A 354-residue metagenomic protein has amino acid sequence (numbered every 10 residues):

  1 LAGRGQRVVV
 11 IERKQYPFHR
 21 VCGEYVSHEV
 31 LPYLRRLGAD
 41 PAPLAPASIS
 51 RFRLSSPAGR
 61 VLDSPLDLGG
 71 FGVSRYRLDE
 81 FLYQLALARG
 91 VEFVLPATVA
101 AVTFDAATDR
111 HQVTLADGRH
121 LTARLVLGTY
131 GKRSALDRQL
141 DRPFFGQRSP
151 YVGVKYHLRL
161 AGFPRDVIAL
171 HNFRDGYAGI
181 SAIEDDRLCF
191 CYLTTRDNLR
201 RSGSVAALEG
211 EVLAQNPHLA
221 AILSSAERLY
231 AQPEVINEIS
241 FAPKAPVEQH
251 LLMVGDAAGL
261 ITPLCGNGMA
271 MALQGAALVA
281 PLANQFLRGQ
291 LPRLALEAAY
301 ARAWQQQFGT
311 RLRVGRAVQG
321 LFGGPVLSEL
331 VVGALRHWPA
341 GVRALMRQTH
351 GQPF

Functional and structural regions predicted by a protein language model:
A2-C22: Glycine-rich FAD pyrophosphate-binding loop
G3, P32, Q84, A88 (+3 more regions): Short, well-ordered alpha-helices that flank and scaffold nucleotide-derived cofactor binding pockets
Q6, A39, V91: Short phosphate-binding/catalytic loops that engage adenosine nucleotides
L31-Y83, F104: A conserved beta-strand/loop capping segment in the N-terminal third of enzymes that catalyze redox or closely related
D67-G72, R142-F144, G266-A270: Short glycine-enriched, charge-decorated loop/helix-capping segments at active-site entrances that position
L85-I222: Predominantly flavin-linked oxidoreductase catalytic cores and closely associated redox partners
H120, R200-L282: FAD/FMN-dependent oxidoreductases across multiple families
P281-F354: C-terminal helical "tail/cap" subdomain of flavin- and related membrane-associated enzymes
